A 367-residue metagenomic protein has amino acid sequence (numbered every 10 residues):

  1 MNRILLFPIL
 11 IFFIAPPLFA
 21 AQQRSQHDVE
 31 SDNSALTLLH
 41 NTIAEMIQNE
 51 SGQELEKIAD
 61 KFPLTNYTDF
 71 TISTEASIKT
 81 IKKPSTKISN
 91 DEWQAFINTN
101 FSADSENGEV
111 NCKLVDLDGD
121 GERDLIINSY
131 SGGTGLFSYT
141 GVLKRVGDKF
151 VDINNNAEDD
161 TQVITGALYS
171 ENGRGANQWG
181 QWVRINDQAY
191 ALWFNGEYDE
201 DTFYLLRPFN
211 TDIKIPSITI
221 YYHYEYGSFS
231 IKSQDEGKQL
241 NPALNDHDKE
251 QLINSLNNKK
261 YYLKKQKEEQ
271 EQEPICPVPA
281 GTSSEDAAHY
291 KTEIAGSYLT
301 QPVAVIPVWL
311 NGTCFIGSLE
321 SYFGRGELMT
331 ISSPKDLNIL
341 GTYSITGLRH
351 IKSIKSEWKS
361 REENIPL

Functional and structural regions predicted by a protein language model:
M1-Q22: Classical Sec-dependent N-terminal signal peptides that target proteins to the secretory pathway
A20-K79, N172-L367: Acidic, small-residue rich beta-repeat scaffolds with periodic aromatic anchors
N100-V110, D159-W179: Repeat-based blade/solenoid architectures
C112-D120, R184: Acidic, divalent-cation-chelating loop motifs in proteins
G121-R123, D160: Glycine-aliphatic tripeptides that mark coil-to-beta-strand junctions in extracellular and membrane proteins
L125-S129, A191-L192: Hydrophobic beta-strand segments that make up the repeating blades of beta-propeller and related beta-repeat
L136-A157, F203-F209: Beta-propeller blade repeat segments, especially FG-GAP/WD-type strand-to-loop junctions in 6- to 7-bladed propeller
V151-T161, P216-H223: Beta-propeller fold detector
